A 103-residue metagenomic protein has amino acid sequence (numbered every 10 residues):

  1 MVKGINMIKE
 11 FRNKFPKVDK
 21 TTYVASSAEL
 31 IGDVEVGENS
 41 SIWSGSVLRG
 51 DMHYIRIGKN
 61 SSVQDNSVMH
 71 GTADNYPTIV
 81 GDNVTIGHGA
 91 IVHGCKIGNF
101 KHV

Functional and structural regions predicted by a protein language model:
M1-T21, D33: Terminal amphipathic alpha-helical/low-complexity segments used for targeting or macromolecular assembly
P16, T21-V24, A28, V34 (+7 more regions): A structural motif detector for beta-strand N-caps
S67-A73: Membrane-helix exit/interface motif
